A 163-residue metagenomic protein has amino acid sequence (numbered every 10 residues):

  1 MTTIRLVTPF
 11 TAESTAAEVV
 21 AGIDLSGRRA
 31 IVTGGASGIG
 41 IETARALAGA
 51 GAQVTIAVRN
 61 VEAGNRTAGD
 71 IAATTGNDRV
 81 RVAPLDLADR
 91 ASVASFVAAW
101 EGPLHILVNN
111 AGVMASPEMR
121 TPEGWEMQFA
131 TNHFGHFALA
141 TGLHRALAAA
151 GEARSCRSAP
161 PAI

Functional and structural regions predicted by a protein language model:
M1-R29: Non-catalytic terminal and boundary segments that flank Rossmann-like NAD(P)-dependent oxidoreductase
R29, A36-S37: Conserved glycine-rich cofactor-binding loop
G40-I41: N-terminal Rossmann-fold NAD(P) dinucleotide-binding loop
A50-R66: Conserved glycine-rich Rossmann-like NAD(P)H-binding loop of the short-chain dehydrogenase/reductase
V61, V82-S95: The beta1-alpha1 cofactor-binding region of Rossmann-like NAD(H)/NADP(H)-dependent oxidoreductases
L104, L147-I163: Active-site loop of short-chain dehydrogenase/reductase
N110-S116: Conserved NAD(P)H cofactor-binding loop of Rossmann-fold oxidoreductase domains
P117-T131: Short alpha-helical oligomerization interface
